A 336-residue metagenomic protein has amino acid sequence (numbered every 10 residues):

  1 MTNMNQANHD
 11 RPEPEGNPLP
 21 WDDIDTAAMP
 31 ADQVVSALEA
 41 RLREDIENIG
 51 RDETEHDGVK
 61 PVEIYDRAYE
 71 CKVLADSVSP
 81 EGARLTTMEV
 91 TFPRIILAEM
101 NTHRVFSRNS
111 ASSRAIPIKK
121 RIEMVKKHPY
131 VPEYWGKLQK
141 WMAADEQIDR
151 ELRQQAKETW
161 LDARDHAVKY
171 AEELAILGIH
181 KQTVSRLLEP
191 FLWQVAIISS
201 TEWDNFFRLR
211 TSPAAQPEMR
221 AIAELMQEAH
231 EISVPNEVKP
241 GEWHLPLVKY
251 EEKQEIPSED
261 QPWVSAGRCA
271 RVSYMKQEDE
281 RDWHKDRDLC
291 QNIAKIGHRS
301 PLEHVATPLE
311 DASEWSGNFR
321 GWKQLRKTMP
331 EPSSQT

Functional and structural regions predicted by a protein language model:
T2-T336: A conserved ligand/cofactor-binding region detector
